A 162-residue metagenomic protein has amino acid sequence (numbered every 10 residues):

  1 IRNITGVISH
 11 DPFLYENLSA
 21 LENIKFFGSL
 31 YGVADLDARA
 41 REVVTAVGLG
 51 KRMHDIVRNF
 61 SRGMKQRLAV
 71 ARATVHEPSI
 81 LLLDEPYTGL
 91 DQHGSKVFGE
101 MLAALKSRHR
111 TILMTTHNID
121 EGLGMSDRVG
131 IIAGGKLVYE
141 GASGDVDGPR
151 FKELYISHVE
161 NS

Functional and structural regions predicted by a protein language model:
K25, S29-R52: Conserved ABC ATPase "signature" region
E77: Conserved catalytic motifs of ABC-family nucleotide-binding domains
L81-D84: Catalytic Walker B motif of ABC-type/P-loop ATPase nucleotide-binding domains
Q92-G94: Helix N-cap at the start of a conserved alpha-helix in ABC-type nucleotide-binding domains
G122-G124: A short, surface-exposed alpha-helical micro-motif characterized by mixed small hydrophobic and charged/polar residues
